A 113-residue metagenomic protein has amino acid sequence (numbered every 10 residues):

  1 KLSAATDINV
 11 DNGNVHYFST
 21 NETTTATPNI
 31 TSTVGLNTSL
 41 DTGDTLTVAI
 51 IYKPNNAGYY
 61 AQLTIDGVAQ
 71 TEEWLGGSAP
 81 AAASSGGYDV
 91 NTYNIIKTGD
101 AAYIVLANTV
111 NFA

Functional and structural regions predicted by a protein language model:
K1-V15: Extracellular beta-solenoid/beta-roll
N21-A113: Acidic, glycine/polar-enriched metal-coordinating patches/loops that mediate binding to polyanionic ligands
